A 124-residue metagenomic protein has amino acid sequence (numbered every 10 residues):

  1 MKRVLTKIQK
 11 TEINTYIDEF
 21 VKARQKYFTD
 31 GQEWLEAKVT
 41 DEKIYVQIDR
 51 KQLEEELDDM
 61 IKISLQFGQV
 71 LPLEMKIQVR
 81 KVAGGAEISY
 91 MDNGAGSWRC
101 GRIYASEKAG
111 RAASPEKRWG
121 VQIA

Functional and structural regions predicted by a protein language model:
K2-T6, Y45-I48: Conserved micro-motifs of the catalytic ATP-binding
T11-K26: Short beta-to-alpha transition helix within the HATPase_c
I13, L53-E54: A residue-level detector for a conserved hydrophobic packing site within the catalytic ATP-binding domain
R24-W34: A short helix-and-adjacent loop within the catalytic ATP-binding
W34-I44: Conserved catalytic submotifs in the C-terminal HATPase_c
D58-I63: Conserved polar catalytic motif of the HATPase_c/GHKL fold
E74-G84: Short beta-strand/loop element within the Bergerat-fold HATPase_c
M91-R118: Glycine-rich/acidic phosphate-handling loop/turn and adjacent ATP-lid/helix of nucleotide-binding kinase/ATPase domains
